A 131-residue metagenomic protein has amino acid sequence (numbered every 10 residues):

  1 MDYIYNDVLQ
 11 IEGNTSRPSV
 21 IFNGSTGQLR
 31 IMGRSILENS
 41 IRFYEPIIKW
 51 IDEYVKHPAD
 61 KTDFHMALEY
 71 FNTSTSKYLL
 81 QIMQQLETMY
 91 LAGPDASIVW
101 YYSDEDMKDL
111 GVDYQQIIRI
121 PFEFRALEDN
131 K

Functional and structural regions predicted by a protein language model:
M1-V20: N-terminal amphipathic/basic leader segments beginning at the initiator methionine
N14-F22, I36-D60: A short, well-ordered alpha-helical element
I21, R30, H65-A67: Extracellular beta-strand solenoid repeats
G27-G33: Short, aliphatic-rich beta-strand segments
R34-S40, L68-F71: A short interface-forming secondary-structure element
I47, D63-G111: Amphipathic alpha-helical interaction surfaces in cytosolic regulatory modules
I98-N130: Divalent-metal-activated hydrolytic enzyme cores
